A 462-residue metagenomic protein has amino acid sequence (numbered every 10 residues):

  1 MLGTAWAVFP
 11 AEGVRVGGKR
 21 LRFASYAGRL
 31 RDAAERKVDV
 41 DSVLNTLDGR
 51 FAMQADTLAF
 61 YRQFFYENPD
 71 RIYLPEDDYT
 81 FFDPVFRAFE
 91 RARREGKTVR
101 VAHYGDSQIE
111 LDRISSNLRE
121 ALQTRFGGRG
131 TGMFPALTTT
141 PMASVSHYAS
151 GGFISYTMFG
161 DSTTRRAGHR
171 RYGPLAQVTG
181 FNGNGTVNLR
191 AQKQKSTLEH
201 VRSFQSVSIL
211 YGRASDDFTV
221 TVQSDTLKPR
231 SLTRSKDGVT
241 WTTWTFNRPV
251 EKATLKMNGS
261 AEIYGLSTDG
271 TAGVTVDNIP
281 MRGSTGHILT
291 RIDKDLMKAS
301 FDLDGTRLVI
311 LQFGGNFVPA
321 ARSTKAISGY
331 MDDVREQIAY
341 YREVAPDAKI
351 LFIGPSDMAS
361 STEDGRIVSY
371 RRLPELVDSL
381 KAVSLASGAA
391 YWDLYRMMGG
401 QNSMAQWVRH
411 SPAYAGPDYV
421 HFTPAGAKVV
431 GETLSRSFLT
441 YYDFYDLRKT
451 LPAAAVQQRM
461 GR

Functional and structural regions predicted by a protein language model:
L2-G13, Q312-V318, Y340-V377, D393: Active-site segments of SGNH/GDSL-like serine hydrolases that catalyze O-acetyl group transfer/hydrolysis on lipids
W6-A59: Juxtamembrane proline-rich low-complexity "stalk" or linker regions positioned immediately after a signal peptide
S42, D56-T57, Y79, S162 (+2 more regions): Coil residues (strongly favoring Ser/Thr
D77-E90, L289-F301, D332-Y340, E375-V377 (+1 more regions): Alpha-helical scaffolding within the catalytic cores of extracellular/periplasmic polymer-degrading hydrolases
E90, R94, I109, R113 (+6 more regions): Sec-exported extracytoplasmic/periplasmic mature domains
V101-G105: Short hydrophobic beta-strand that contains or immediately precedes a catalytic carboxylate
I109-Q223, S231-D332, H421: Conserved SGNH/GDSL esterase-like catalytic core that processes O-acyl groups on lipids and polysaccharides
K294, D357-R462: Catalytic His-Asp segment of secreted/periplasmic serine-dependent ester chemistry enzymes
